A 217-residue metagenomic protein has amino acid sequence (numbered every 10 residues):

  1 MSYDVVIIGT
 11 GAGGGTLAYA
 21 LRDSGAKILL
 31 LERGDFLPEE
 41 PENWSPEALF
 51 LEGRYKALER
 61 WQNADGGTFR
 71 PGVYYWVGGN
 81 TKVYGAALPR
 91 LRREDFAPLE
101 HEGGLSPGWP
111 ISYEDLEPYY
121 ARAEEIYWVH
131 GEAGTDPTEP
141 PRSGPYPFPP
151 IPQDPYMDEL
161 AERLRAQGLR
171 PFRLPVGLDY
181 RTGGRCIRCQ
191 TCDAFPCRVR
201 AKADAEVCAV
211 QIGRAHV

Functional and structural regions predicted by a protein language model:
M1-E114, P118-A121: N-terminal glycine-rich phosphate/pyrophosphate-binding loop and immediately adjacent elements
E100-H216: Conserved redox-cofactor binding core of oxidoreductases
